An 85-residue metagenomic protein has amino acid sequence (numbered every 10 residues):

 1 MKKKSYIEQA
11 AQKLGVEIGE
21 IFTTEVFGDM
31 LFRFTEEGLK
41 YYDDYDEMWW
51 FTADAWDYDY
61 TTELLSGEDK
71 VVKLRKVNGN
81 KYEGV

Functional and structural regions predicted by a protein language model:
M1-V16: Mixed-charge, Lys/Arg-rich low-complexity intrinsically disordered regions
K2-K4, V72-V85: Short acidic DE-rich linear segments
F22-D69: Acidic, low-complexity, intrinsically disordered interaction modules
